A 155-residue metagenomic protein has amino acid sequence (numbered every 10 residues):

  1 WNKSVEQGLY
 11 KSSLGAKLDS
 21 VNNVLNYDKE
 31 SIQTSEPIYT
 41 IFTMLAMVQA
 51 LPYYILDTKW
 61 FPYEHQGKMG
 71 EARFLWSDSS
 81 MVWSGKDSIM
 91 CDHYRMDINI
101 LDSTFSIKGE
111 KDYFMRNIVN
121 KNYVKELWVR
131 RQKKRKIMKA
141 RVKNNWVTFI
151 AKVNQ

Functional and structural regions predicted by a protein language model:
W1-A72: Contiguous hydrophobic, core-forming segments of folded domains
W1-G15, P62-Q155: Acidic, serine/threonine-rich low-complexity disordered tracts
